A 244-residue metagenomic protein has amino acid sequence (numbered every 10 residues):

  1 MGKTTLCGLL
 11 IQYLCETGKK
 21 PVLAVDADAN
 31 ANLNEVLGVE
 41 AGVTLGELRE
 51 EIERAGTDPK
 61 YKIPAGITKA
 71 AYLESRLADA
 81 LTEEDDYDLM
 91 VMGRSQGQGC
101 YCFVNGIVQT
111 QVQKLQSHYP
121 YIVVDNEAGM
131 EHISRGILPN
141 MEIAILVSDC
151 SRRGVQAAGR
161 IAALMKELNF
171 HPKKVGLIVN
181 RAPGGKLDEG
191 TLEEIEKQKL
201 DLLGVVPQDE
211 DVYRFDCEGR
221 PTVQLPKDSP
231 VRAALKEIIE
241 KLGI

Functional and structural regions predicted by a protein language model:
K3: Conserved lysine of the Walker
L6, L10: Hydrophobic positions on the alpha1 helix immediately C-terminal to the Walker A/P-loop
Y13-E83: N-terminal phosphate/diphosphate-binding loop that engages ATP/GTP or pyrophosphate donors across diverse enzyme folds
A27-N30, R181-P183, D209: Residues in the short beta-alpha loop(s) of Rossmann-like NAD(P)-binding domains
T68-V124: Cytosolic-facing regulatory segments adjacent to core modules
F103-V205, R214: Conserved catalytic-core segment of NTP-binding enzymes
E218-S229: C-terminal boundary of histidine-terminating zinc-finger modules
A234-I244: C-terminal alpha-helix
